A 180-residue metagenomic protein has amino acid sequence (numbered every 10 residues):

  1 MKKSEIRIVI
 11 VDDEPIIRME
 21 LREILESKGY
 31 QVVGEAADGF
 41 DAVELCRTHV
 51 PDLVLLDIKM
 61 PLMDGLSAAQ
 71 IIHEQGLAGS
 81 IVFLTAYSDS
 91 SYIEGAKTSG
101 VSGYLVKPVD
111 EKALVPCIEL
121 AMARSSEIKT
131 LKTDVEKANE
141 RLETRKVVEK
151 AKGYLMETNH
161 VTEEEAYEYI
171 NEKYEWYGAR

Functional and structural regions predicted by a protein language model:
P15-G34: Two-component/phosphorelay signaling modules centered on CheY-like receiver
D38-D41, L62-S67: Acidic catalytic/metal-coordinating carboxylates
E44, L66-L77: Short amphipathic alpha-helix used as the core "switch/output" element in two-component signaling
H49-L55: Active-site beta3 strand of CheY-like receiver
P61, T85: The feature encodes the CheY-like receiver
S91, V109-I118: C-terminal output helix
S126-E127, T133-R180: C-terminal output/effector regions of signal-responsive regulators
